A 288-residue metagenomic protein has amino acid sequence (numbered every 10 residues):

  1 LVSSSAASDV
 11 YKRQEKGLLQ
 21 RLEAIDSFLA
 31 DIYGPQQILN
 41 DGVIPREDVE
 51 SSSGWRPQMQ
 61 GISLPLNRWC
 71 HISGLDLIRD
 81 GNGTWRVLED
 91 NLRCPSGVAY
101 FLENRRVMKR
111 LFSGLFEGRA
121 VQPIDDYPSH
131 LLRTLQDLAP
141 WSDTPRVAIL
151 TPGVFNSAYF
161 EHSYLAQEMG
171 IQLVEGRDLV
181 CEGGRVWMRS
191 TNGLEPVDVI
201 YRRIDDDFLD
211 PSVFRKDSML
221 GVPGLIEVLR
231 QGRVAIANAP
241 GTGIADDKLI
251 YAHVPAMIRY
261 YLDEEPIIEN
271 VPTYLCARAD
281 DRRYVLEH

Functional and structural regions predicted by a protein language model:
L1-A7, Y11: Single conserved hydrophobic/aromatic residue that forms the stacking wall/gate of nucleotide- or nucleobase-binding
K12-H288: Domain-scale recognition of functional cores that engage charged ligands
